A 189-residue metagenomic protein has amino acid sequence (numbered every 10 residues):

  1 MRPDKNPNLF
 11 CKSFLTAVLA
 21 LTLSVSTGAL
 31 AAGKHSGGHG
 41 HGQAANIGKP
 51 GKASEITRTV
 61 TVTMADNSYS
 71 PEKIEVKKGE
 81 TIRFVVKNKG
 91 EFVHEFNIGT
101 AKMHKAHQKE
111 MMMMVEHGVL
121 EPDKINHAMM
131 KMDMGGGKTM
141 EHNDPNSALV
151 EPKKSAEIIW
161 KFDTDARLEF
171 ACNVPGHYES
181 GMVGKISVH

Functional and structural regions predicted by a protein language model:
P3-L15: Bacterial N-terminal signal peptides that target proteins for export
F14-S26: Bacterial N-terminal signal peptides
T27-A31: Sec/Tat signal peptide C-region and signal peptidase I cleavage site
A32-K34, G38-I47, K87, E91-F92 (+3 more regions): Extracellular/periplasmic metallocenter environments
P50-T81, M140: N-terminal edge beta-strand
S70, I82-R83, G90-H94: Primarily extracytoplasmic ectodomains and periplasmic/lumenal surface modules that are beta-strand-rich
E95-G99: Beta-strand signatures of extracellular beta-sandwich domains
T100-A106, S187-H189: Short edge-strand/loop segments of extracellular domains
